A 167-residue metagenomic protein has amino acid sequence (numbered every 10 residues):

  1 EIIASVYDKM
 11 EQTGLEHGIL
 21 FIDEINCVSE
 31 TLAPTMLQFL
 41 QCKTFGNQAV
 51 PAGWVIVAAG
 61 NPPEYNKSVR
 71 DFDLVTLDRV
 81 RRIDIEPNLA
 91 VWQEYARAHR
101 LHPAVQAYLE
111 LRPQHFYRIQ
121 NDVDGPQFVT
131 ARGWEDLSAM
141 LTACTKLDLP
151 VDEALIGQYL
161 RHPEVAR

Functional and structural regions predicted by a protein language model:
E1-L111: AAA+ P-loop NTPase catalytic core and its hallmark functional loops
Q93-L160: Conserved AAA+ ATPase small/helical "lid" subdomain
A166-R167: C-terminal engagement/docking regions of AAA+ P-loop ATPases
